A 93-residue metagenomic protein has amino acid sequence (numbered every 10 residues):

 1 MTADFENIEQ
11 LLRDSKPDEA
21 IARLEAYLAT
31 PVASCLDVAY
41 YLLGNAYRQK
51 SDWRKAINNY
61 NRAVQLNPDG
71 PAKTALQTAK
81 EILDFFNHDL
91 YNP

Functional and structural regions predicted by a protein language model:
E6, Y41-L42, A75: "A position-specific structural signal for the A-helix of alpha-solenoid helical repeats
